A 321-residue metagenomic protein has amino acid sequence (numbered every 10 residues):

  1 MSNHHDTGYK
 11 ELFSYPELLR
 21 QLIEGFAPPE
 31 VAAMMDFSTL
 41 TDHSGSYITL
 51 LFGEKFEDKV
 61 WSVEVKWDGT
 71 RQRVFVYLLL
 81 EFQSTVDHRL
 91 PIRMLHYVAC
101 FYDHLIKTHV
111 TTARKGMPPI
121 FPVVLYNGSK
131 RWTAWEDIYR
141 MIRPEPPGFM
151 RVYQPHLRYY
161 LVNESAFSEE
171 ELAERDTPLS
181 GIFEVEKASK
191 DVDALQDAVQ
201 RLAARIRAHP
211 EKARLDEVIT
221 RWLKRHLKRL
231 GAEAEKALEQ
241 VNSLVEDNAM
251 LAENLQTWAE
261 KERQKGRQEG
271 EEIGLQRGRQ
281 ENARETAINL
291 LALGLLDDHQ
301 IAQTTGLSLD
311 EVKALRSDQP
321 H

Functional and structural regions predicted by a protein language model:
M1-H321: Elongated, amphipathic alpha-helical interaction scaffolds
